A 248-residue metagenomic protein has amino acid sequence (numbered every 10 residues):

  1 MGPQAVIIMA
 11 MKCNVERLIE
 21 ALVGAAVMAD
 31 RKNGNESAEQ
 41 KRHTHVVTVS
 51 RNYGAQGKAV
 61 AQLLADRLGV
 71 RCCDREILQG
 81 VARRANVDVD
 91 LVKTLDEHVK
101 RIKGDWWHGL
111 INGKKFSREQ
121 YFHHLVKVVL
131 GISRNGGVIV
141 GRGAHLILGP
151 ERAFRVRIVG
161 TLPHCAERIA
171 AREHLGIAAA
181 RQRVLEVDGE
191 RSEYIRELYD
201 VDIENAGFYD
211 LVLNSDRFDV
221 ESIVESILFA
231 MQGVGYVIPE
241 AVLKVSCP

Functional and structural regions predicted by a protein language model:
G2-T44: Extreme N-terminal, non-catalytic leader segments that precede Walker-type/kinase nucleotide-binding cores
A21, A25-A29, R101-D105, I177-V220: Small-molecule kinase domains that catalyze NTP-dependent phosphoryl transfer to phosphate-bearing small molecules
R42-V47, N135: Pre-Walker A (Motif I) flank of P-loop NTPase domains
V47-A65: Glycine-rich phosphate-binding P-loop
R71-R83: Short beta-strand-centered segment that lines the nucleotide-binding/catalytic pocket of NTP-utilizing
V81-G136: ATP-dependent small-molecule kinase phosphotransfer cores that center on conserved nucleotide phosphate-binding segments
E151-A171, I177-L185: Conserved phosphate-donor/acceptor-positioning beta-strand/loop module used by diverse small-molecule
V201-P248: NTP-dependent small-molecule kinase module
